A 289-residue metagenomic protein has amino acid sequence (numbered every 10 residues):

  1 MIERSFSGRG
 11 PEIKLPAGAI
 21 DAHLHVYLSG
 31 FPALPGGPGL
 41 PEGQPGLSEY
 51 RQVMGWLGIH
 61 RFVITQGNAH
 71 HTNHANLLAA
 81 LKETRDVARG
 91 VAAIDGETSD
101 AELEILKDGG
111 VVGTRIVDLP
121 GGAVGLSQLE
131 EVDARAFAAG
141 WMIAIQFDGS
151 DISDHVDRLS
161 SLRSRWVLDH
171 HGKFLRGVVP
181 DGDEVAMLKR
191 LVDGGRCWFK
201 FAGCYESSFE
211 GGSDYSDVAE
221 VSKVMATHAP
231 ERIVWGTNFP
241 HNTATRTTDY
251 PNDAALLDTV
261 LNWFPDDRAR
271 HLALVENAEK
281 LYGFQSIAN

Functional and structural regions predicted by a protein language model:
M1-G18, Q44-R61, P230-R232, R246-N289: Mid-to-C-terminal alpha-helical segments outside catalytic/metal-binding sites
M1-S7, H71-D157, D193, K200-S207 (+2 more regions): Active-site gating/metal-coordination segments in enzymes
A19-H25, Q128, V132, N242 (+2 more regions): A generic "structured core" feature
I20-L24, F62-T65, A88-A92, T114-I116 (+4 more regions): Hydrophobic faces of well-ordered beta-strands that scaffold small-molecule active sites in alpha/beta enzyme cores
H23, M54, L77, L106 (+5 more regions): Conserved, mostly hydrophobic/aromatic
A33-Q44, R61-T65, K107-V124, T247: Glycine-rich phosphate-binding "P-loop"
P35-T84: Alpha-helical scaffold segments that flank or form the walls of functional sites
L126-W235, T243, K280: Catalytic pocket-lining loop regions of alpha/beta-barrel enzymes, especially the amidohydrolase/enolase/GH5 lineages
